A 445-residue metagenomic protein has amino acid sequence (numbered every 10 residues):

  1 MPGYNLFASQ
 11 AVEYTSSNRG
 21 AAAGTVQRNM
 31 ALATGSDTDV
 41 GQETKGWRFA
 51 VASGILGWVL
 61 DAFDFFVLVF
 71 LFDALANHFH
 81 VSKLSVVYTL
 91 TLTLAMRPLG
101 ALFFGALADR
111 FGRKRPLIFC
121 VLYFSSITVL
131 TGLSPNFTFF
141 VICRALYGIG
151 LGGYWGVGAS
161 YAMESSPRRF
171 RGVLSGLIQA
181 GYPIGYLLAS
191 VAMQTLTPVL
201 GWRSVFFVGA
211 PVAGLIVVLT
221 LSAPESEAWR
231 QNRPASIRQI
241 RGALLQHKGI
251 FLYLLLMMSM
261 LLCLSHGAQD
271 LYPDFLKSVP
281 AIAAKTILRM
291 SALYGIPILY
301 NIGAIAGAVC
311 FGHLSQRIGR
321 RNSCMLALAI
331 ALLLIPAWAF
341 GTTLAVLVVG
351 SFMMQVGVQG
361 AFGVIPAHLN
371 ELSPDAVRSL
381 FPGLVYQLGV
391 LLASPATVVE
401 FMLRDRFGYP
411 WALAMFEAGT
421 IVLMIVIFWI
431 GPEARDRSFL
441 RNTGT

Functional and structural regions predicted by a protein language model:
L68-V69, G249-I305, A393: Extracytoplasmic gate region of multi-pass secondary transporters
V69-L99, L288-G295: Extracellular/periplasmic helix-loop-helix junction of adjacent transmembrane segments in MFS-like secondary
H80, G112, L133-F139, P167 (+2 more regions): Helix-breaking motifs and short loop linkers at transmembrane-helix boundaries and internal kinks in secondary membrane
T91-F104, I298-C310: Central cavity-lining transmembrane alpha-helices of secondary-active solute carriers, predominantly the Major
L99-P135, I318: Conserved MFS/SLC helix-loop-helix module at the cytosolic interface between two early adjacent transmembrane helices
I127, T138-L146, A345-M353: Paired small-residue
C143-A180: Cytoplasmic helix-loop-helix junction between adjacent transmembrane helices in 12-TM secondary transporters
I178-T220: Helix-loop-helix hairpin linking two adjacent transmembrane segments in secondary transporters
